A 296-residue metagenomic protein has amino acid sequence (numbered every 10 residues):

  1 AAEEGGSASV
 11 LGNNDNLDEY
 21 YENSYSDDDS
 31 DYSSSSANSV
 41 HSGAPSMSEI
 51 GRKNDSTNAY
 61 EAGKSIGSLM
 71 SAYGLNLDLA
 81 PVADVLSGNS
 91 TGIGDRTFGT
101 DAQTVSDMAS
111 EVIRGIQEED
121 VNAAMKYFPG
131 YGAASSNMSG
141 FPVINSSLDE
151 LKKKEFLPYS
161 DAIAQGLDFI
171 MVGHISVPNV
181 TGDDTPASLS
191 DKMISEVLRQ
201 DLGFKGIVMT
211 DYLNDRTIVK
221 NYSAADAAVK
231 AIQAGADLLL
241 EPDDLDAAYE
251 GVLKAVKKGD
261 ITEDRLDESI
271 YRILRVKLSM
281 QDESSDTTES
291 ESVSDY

Functional and structural regions predicted by a protein language model:
A1-E22, D27-S42, A62-A83, V105-G130: Glycine-rich, aromatic-flanked loop segments that form ligand/cofactor-binding clefts across common enzyme folds
L11-L17, N38-R52, G88-F98, N137-G140: Surface-exposed, active-site-proximal loop segments in enzymatic domains
R52-S65, Q103-D107, L151-K152: Glycine-rich anion/phosphate-binding loops
T100, T104-K254, K258-R265, R275: Second-shell residues forming the walls of enzyme active-site clefts
I261-E268, D282-D286: Flexible, glycine/charged-enriched surface loops at secondary-structure junctions
I270-K277: Short amphipathic alpha-helical coiled-coil/interface segments
K277-Y296: A short C-terminal boundary segment appended to hydrolase-like catalytic domains
